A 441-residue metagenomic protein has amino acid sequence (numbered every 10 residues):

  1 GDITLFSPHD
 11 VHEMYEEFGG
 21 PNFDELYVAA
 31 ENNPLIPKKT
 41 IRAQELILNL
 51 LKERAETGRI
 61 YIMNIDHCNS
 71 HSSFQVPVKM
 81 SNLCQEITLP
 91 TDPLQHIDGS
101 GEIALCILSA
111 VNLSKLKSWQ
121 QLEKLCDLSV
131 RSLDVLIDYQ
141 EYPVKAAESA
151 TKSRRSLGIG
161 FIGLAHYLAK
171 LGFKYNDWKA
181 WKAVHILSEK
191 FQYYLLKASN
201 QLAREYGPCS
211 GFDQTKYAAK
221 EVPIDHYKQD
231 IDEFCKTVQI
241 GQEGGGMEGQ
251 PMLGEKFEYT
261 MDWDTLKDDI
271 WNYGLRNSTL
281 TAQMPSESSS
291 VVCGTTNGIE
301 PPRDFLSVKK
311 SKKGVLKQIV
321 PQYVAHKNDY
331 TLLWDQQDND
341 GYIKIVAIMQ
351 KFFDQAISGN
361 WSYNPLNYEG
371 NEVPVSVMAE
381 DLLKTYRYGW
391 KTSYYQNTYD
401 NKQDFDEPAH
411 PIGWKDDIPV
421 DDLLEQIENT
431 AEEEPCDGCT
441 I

Functional and structural regions predicted by a protein language model:
G1, A180-K190, Y194, E300-Q318: Catalytic or ion-translocation cores adjacent to nucleophile or general acid/base/metal-coordination motifs in diverse
G1-T57, K236-V238: Polar, glycine-rich mid-to-C-terminal structural blocks that act as macromolecule-binding/assembly scaffolds
D10-M14, N64-P77, A146-L157, W181-E189 (+6 more regions): A glycine-rich phosphate-binding loop feature that marks nucleotide/adenosyl-phosphate handling sites
P37-I41, L51, H96-G99, L116-K124 (+7 more regions): Alpha-helix capping and helix-loop boundary segments enriched in small/acidic/polar residues
R54-T151, S156, F161-L171, T295-Y330 (+1 more regions): Function-dense linear segments that define catalytic or interfacial modules in macromolecule-processing proteins
Q85-T91, L133, I137-D138, P208 (+3 more regions): Catalytic alpha/beta core of large soluble enzyme barrels
C126-E148, K174-S286, S358: Internal maturation/activation junctions in enzymes
L423-I441: Short acidic, low-complexity intrinsically disordered linear motifs used for protein-protein interactions
